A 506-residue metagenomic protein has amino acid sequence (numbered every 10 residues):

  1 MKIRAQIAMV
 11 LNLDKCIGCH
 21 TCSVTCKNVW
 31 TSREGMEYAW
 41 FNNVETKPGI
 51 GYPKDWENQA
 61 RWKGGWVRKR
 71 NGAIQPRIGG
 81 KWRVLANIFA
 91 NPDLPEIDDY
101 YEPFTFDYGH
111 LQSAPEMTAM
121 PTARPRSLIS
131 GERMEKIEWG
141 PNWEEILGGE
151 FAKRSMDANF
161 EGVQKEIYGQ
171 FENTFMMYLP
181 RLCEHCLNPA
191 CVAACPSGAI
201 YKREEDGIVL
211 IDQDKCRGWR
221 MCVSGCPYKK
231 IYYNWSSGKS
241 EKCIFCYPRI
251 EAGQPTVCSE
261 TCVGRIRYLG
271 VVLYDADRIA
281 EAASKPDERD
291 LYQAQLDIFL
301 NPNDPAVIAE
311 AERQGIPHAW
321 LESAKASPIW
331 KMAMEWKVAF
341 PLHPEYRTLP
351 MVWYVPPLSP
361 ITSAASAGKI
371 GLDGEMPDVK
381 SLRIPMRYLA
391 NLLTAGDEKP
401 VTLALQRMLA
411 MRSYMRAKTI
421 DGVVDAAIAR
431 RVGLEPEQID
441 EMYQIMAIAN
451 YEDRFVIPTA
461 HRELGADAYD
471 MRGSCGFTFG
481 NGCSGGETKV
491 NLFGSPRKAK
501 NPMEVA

Functional and structural regions predicted by a protein language model:
M1-A506: Non-ligating segments of multi-cofactor redox enzymes
